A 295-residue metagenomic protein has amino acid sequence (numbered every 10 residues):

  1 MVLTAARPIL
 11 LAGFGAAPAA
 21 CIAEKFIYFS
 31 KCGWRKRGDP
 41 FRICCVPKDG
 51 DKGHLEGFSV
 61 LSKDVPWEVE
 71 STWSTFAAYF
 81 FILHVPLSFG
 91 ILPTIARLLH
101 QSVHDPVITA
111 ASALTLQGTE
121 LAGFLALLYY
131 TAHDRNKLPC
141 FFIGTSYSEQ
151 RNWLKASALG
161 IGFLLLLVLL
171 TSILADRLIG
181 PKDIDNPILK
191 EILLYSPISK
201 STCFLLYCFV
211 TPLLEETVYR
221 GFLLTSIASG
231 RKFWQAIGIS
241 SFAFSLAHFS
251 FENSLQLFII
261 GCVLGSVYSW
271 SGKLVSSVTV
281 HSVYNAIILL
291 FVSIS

Functional and structural regions predicted by a protein language model:
M1-A156, I161-L169, R177, A286-S295: N-terminal, membrane-interfacial amphipathic/helix-forming hydrophobic leader that caps and precedes the first
V2, R7-L10, V60, D64-V65 (+2 more regions): Transmembrane helix-loop-helix hairpins at the membrane interface of multi-pass integral membrane proteins
